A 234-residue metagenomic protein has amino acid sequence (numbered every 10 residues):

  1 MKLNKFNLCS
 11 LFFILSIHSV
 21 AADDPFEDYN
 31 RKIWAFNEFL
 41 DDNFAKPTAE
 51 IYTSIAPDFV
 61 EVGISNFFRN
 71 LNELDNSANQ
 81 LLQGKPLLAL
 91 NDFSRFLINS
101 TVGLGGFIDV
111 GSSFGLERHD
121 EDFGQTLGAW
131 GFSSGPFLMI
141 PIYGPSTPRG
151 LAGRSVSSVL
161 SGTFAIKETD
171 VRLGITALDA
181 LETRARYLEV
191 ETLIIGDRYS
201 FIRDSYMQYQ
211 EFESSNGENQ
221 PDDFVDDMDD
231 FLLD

Functional and structural regions predicted by a protein language model:
M1-L8: Bacterial N-terminal signal peptides that target proteins for export
I17-A22: Sec/Tat signal peptide C-region and signal peptidase I cleavage site
D23-N37: Short N-terminal segments immediately surrounding and downstream of signal-peptide cleavage
D24, Q125, W130-D234: A structured, mid-to-C-terminal "fold-capping" secondary-structure block
D41, A45, N76, G106-V110: Alpha-helical transmembrane segments and their lipid-water interface positions in multi-pass membrane proteins
D42-L74: N-terminal, post-signal-peptide region of Sec/Tat-exported proteins
I51-A56, N79-A89: Helix-loop segments that flank and shape redox-cofactor active sites
N70, L82-P145: Mid-length scaffold segments of soluble, non-membrane domains
